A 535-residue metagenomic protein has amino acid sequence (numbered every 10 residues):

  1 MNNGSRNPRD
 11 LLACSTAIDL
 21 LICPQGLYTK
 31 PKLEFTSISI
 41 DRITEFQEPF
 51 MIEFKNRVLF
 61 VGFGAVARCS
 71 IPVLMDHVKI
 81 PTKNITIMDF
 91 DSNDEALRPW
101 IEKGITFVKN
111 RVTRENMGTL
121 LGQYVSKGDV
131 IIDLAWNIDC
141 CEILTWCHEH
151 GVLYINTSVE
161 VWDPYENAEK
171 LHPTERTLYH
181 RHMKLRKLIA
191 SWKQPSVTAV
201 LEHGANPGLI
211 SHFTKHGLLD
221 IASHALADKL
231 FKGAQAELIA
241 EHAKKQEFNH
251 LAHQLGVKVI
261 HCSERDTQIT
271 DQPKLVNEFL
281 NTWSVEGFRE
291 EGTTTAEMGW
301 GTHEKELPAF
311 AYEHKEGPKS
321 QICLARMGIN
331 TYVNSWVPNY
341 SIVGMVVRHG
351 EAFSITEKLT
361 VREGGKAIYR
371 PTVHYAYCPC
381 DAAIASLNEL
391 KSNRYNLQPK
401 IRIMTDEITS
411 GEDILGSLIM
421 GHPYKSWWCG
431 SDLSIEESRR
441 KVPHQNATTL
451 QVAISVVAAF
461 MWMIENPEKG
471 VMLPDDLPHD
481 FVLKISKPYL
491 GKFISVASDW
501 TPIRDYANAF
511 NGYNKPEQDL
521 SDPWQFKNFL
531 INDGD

Functional and structural regions predicted by a protein language model:
S39-K55: A short, basic/flexible loop-to-alpha-helix module at the beginning of a structural domain
V58-P72: Glycine-rich adenosine-cofactor-binding loop
T82-P99: NAD(P)-binding Rossmann-fold cofactor-contacting core
E102-R114: Rossmann-fold cofactor-recognition segment
V112-Q123: Conserved Rossmann-fold cofactor-binding substructure of NAD(P)-dependent oxidoreductases
L144, S158-P195: Rossmann-fold NAD(P)-binding glycine/threonine-rich loop
D220-D535: C-terminal catalytic/substrate-binding lobe primarily of soluble NAD(P)-dependent oxidoreductases
